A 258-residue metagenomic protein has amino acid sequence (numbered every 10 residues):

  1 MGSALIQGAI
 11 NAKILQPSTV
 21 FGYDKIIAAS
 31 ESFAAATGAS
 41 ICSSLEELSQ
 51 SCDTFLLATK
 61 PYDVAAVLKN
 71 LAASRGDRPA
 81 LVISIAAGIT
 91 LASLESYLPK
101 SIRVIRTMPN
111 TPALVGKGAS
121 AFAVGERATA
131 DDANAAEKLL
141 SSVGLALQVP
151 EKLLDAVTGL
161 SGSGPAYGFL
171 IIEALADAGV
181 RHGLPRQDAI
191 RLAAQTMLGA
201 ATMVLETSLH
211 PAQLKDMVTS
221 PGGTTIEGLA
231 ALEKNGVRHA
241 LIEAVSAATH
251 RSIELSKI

Functional and structural regions predicted by a protein language model:
M1-Q50, K117-G118, V180-H182: NAD(P)+-binding Rossmann beta1-loop-alpha1 motif at the extreme N-terminus of oxidoreductases
L5, A9, S30-A34, V67-L71 (+2 more regions): Hydrophobic packing residues within well-ordered alpha-helices of enzyme cores
V20, S30, L48, V64 (+3 more regions): Small-residue helix-packing motif on alpha-helices
F21, T37, L45-F122: Rossmann-like NAD(P)(H) cofactor-binding subdomain of soluble oxidoreductases
S93-R103, A119-V157, F169-E206, R251: Internal alpha-helical scaffold of NAD(P)-dependent oxidoreductase catalytic cores
I105, L154-G159, P211-D216: Short pre-catalytic strand/loop immediately N-terminal to key active-site residues, enriched for Gly-Thr
A194-I258: NAD(P)-dependent Rossmann-like dehydrogenase/reductase catalytic/cofactor-binding core
